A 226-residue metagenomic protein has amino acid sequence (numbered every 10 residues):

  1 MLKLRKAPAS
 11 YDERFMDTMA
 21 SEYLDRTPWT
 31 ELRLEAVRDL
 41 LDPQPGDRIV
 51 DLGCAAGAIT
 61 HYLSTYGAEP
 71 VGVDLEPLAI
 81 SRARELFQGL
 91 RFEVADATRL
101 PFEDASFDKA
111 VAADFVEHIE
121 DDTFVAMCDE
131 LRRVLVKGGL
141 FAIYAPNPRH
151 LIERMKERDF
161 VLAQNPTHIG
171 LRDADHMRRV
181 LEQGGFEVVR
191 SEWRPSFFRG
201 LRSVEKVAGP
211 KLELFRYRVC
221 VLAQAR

Functional and structural regions predicted by a protein language model:
M1-E103, K109-A113, V125-C128, G170 (+2 more regions): Conserved N-terminal segment of class I S-adenosyl-L-methionine
L2-K3, A7, Y11-F15, M19-E31 (+3 more regions): S-adenosyl-L-methionine-dependent methyltransferase catalytic module, highlighting the catalytic core
D114-H118: Short catalytic micro-motifs in class I SAM-dependent methyltransferases
